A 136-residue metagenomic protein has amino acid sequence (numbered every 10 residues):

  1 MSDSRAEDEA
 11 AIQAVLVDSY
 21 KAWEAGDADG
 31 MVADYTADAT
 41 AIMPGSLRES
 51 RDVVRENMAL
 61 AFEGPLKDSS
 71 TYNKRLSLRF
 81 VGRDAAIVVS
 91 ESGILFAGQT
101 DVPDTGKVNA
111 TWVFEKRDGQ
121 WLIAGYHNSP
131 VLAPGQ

Functional and structural regions predicted by a protein language model:
M1-A10, G135-Q136: Basic/polar N-terminal segments that are highly enriched at the extreme N-terminus, encompassing both cleavable
E9-V15, A28-D84, E91, D104-T105: A solvent-exposed, acidic/Ser-Thr-rich amphipathic alpha-helical stretch
S19, G26-D27: Short helix-adjacent coil turns
R48, I94-L95, S129-V131: Solvent-exposed loop/turn segments at secondary-structure junctions within structured extracellular/periplasmic domains
L78-I87, F114-Q120: A short, structured loop/turn motif at beta-sheet edges
V89-A97: Generic short beta-strand segments
K107-Q136: Short beta-strand edge/turn micro-motifs at domain boundaries
